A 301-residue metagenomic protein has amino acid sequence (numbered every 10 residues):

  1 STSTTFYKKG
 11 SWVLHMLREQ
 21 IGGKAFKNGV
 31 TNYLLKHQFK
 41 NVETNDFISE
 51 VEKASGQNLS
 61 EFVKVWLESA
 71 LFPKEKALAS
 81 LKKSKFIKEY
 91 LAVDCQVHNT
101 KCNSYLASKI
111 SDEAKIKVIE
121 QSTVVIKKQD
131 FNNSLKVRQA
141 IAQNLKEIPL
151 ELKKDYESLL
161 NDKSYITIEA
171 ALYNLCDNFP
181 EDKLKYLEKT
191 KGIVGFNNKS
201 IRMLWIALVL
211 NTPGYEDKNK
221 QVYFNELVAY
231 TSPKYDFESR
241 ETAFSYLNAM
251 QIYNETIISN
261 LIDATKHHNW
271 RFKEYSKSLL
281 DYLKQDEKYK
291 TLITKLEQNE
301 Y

Functional and structural regions predicted by a protein language model:
S3-L78: Amphipathic alpha-helical substructures
L71-Y301: Long, ordered, helix-rich scaffold segments
